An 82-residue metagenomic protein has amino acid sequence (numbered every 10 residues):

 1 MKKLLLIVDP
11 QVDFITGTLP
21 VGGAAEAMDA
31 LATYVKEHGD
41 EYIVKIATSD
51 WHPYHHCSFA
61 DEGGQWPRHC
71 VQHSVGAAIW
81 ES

Functional and structural regions predicted by a protein language model:
M1-S82: Active-site acidic carboxylates
